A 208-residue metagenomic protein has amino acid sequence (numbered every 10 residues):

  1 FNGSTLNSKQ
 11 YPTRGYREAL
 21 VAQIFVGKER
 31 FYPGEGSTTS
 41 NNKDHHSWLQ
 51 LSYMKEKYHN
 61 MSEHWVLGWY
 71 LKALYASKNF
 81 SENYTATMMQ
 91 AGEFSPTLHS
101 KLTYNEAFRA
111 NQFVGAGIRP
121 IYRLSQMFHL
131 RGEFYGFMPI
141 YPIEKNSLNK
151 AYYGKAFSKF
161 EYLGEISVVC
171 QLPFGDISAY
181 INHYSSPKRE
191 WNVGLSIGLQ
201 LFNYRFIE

Functional and structural regions predicted by a protein language model:
F1-S125, H129-E133, P142, A151-G154 (+1 more regions): C-terminal outer-membrane beta-barrel translocator/porin domains of Gram-negative envelope proteins and their
Q23-F25, Y180-Y184: Short strand-loop junctions, especially beta-strand C-caps/beta-turns that link beta-sheets to coils or alpha-helices
P96-S100, N146, R205-E208: Short, surface-exposed, polar/charged, turn-prone segments marking secondary-structure boundaries
L124-Q126, P173-G175, P187: Generic structural signal for short, solvent-exposed loop/turn connectors between secondary structure elements
H129-K150, N182-N203: C-terminal/domain-terminus segments
Y153-N182: C-terminal structured domain segments
I166-G175, E190-E208: Outer-membrane beta-barrel "beta-signal"
